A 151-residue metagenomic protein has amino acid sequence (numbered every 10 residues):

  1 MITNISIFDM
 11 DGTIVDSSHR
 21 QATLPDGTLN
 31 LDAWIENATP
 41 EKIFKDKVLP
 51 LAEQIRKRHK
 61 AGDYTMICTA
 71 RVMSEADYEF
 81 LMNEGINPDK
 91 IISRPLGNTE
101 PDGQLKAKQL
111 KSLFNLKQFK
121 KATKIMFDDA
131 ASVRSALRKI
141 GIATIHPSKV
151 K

Functional and structural regions predicted by a protein language model:
I2-E100: Alpha-helical substrate-recognition element adjacent to the catalytic core
A52-R56, L110-K111, R134: Short amphipathic alpha-helical segments and helix-helix/interface helices
I55-H59, F114-K120: Alpha-helix termini
V72-A76, L105, S132: Short alpha-helical
Y78-G85, L113, S135-G141: Short, aromatic/basic amphipathic alpha-helical patches
L81, P101-L116: Short loop-to-alpha-helix "cap/lid" segments that border enzyme active sites across diverse enzyme classes
L96-G103, S132, V150-K151: A short acidic, often aromatic-flanked loop/helix-cap motif at beta-alpha or helix-coil junctions that lines enzyme
K121-K151: Acidic, Mg2+-coordinating phosphoryl-transfer loop and its flanking beta/alpha structural elements, shared across
